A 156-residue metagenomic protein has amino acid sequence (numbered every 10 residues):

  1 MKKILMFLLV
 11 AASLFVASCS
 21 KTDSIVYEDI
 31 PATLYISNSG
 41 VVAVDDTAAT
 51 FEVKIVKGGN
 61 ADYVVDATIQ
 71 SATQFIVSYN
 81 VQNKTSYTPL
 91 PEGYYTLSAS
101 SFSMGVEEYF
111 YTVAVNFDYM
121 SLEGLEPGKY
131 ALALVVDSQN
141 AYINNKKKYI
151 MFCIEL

Functional and structural regions predicted by a protein language model:
K2-L8: Sec-dependent signal peptide recognition, specifically the positively charged N-region followed immediately by
A11-A12: Repetitive helical segments and hydrophobic/amphipathic motifs
F15-S18: C-terminal motif of bacterial Sec signal peptides marking the signal peptidase cleavage site
S20-L97, E108-T112, L122-A133, S138-L156: Acidic/polar, low-complexity intrinsically disordered N-terminal segments immediately downstream of a Sec signal
M104-G105: Short coil/turn segments at helix-helix junctions and helix-capping linkers within large alpha-helical proteins
F117-Y119: Localized edge beta-strand/strand-to-loop motifs within extracellular or lumenal beta-rich domains
